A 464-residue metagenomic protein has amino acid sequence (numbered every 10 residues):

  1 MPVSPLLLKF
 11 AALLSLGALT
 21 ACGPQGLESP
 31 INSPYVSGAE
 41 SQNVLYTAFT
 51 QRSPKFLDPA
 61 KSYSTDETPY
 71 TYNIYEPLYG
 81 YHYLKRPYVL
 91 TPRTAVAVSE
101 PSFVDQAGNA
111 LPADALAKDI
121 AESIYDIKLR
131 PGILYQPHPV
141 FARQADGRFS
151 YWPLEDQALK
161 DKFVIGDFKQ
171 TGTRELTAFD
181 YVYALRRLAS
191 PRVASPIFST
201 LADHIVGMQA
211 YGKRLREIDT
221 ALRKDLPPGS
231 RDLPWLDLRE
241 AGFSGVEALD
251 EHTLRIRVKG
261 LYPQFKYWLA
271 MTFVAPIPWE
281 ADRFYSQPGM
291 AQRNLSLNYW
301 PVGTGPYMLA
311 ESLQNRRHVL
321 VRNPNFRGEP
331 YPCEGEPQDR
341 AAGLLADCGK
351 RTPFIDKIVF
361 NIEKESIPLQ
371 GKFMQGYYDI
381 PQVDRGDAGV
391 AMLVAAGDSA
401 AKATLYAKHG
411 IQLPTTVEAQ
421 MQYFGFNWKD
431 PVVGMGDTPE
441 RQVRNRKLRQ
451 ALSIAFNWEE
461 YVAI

Functional and structural regions predicted by a protein language model:
M1-A11: Bacterial N-terminal signal peptides that target proteins for export
A18-A21: C-terminal motif of bacterial Sec signal peptides marking the signal peptidase cleavage site
G23-S37, Y83-L84, E100-F103, P131-R192 (+7 more regions): Extracytoplasmic/periplasmic ligand-capture domains
V44, E122-D126, E251-R255, K357: Intrinsic-disorder/low-complexity, polar/charged segments enriched in Ser/Thr/Lys/Arg/Asp/Glu/Gln
L45-T50, P381: Short, well-ordered beta-strand segments
A48-I120, V302: N-terminal lobe/hinge region of extracytoplasmic solute-binding protein
Q51-T71, H82-Y83, T91, P139-A142 (+3 more regions): A structural "hinge/loop" feature
L90, V193-L201, A463-I464: Surface-exposed patches in mature extracellular/periplasmic domains of secreted proteins
